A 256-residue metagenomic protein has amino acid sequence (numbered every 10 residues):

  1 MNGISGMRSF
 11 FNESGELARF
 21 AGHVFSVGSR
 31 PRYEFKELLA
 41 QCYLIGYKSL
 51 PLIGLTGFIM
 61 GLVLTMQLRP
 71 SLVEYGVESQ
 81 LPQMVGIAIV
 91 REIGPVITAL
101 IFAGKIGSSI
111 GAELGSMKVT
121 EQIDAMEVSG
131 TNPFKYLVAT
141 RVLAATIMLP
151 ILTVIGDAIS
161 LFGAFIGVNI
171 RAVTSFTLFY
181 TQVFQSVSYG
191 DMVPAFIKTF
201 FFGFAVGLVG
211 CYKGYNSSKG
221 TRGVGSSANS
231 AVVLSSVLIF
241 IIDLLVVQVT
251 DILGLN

Functional and structural regions predicted by a protein language model:
M1-K36, K213-S218: Short, membrane-interfacial amphipathic segments enriched in basic
I45-I97, I101: Active-site cofactor/substrate anionic-group-binding motifs, chiefly glycine- and Lys/Arg-rich phosphate-binding loops
G46, L50, G54, I93 (+4 more regions): Selective transmembrane-helix segments that form parts of the transport pathway or gating/packing helices in multipass
G54-L62, T146, P150, V154 (+7 more regions): Generic alpha-helical transmembrane segments of integral inner-membrane proteins, especially permease/transport modules
Q67-V90, A158-F200, L208-A228, T250-N256: Membrane-interfacial helix-loop-helix connectors in multipass membrane proteins
L81-D124, L152, V209: Hydrophobic alpha-helical transmembrane segments of multi-pass membrane transport proteins
S116-A139, T221-V224: Short cytoplasmic-facing helical segments at TM-TM junctions of multi-pass membrane proteins
A228-I242, V246, D251-N256: Helical hairpin unit composed of two closely spaced alpha helices linked by a short loop
